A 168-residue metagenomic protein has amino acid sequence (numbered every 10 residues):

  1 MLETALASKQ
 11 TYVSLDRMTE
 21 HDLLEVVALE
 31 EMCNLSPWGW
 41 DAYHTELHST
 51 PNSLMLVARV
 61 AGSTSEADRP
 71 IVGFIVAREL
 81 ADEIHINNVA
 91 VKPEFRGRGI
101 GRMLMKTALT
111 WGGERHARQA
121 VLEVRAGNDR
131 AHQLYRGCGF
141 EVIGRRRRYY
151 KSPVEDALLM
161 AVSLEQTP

Functional and structural regions predicted by a protein language model:
L2-E3, S8-Q10, S14-E94, M105-R115 (+1 more regions): Acetyl-CoA-dependent GNAT
K92-R98, A126-N128: Active-site acidic-Proline motif in GNAT/NAT acetyltransferases
R98, R102, R147-Y149, D156 (+1 more regions): Acyl-donor (CoA/ACP) binding surface of acyl/acetyltransferases
M105, G127-A131, R148-P153: Short glycine/proline-centered loop/turn elements that form peptide/ligand docking sites
G112-E123, R146: Conserved GNAT acetyl-CoA-binding A-motif
E123, R136, E141-L158: Conserved catalytic-core motifs of GNAT/GCN5-like acyltransferases
